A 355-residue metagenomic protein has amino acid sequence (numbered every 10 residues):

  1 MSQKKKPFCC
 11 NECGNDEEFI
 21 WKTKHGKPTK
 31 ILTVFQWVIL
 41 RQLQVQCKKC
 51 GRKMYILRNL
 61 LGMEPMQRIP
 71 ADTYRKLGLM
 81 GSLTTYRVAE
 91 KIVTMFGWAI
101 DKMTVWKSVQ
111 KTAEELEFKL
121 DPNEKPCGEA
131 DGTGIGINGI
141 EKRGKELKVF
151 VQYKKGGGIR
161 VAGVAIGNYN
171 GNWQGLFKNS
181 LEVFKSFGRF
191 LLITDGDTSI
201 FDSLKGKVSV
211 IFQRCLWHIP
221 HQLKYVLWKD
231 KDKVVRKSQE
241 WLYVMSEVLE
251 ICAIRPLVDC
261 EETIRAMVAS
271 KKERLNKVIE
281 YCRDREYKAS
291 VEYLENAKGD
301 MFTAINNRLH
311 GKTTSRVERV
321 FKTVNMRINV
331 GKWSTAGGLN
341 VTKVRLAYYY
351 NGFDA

Functional and structural regions predicted by a protein language model:
M1-Q46, L60-K125, G134-I135, N307 (+4 more regions): Charged, often Cys/His-bearing segments associated with DNA-binding zinc-finger transcription factors
K6-C9, F184-Q213, P220-K224, V235-A355: Acidic/histidine-rich catalytic cores and adjacent linkers of DNA breakage/strand-transfer/modification proteins
E18-K24, W37-V38, Q42-Q67, D72 (+4 more regions): RNase H-like nuclease fold core
Q67, A71, W217, H221 (+1 more regions): Catalytic or ion-translocation cores adjacent to nucleophile or general acid/base/metal-coordination motifs in diverse
G128, Q213-C215: Hydrophobic/aromatic beta-strand patches that form the interior of the parallel beta-sheet core in alpha/beta enzyme
K142-E146, Y225-K237: Short, surface-exposed amphipathic charged segments that create phosphate/polyanion-binding patches used for binding
